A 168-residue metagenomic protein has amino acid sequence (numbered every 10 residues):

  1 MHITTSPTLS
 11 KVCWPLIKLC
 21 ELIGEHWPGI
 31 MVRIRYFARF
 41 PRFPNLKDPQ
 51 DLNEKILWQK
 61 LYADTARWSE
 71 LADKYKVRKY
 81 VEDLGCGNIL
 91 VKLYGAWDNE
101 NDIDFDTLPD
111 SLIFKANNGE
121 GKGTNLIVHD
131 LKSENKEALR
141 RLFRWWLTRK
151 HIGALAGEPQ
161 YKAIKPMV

Functional and structural regions predicted by a protein language model:
M1-A63: Membrane-proximal basic amphipathic "stem/tether" segments
Y62-D64, S69-V168: Active-site nucleotide/adenylate-binding loops and adjacent lid/helix of ATP-dependent enzymes
